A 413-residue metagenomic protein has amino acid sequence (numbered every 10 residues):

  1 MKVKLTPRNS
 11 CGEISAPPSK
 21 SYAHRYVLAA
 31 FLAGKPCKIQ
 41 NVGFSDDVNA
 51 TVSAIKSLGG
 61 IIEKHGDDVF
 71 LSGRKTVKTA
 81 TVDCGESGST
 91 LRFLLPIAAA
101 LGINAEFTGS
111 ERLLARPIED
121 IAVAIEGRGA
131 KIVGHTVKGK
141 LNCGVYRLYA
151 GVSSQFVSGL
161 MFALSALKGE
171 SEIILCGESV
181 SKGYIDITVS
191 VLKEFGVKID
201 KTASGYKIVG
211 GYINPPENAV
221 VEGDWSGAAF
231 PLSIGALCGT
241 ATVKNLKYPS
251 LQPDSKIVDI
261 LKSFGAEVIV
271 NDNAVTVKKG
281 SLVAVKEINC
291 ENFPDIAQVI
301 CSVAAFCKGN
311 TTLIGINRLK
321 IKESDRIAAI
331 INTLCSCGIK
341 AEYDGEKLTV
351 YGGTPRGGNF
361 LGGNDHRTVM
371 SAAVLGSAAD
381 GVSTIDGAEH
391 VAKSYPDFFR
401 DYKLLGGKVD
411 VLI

Functional and structural regions predicted by a protein language model:
M1-I413: Short, structured segments at the rim of ligand-binding sites
